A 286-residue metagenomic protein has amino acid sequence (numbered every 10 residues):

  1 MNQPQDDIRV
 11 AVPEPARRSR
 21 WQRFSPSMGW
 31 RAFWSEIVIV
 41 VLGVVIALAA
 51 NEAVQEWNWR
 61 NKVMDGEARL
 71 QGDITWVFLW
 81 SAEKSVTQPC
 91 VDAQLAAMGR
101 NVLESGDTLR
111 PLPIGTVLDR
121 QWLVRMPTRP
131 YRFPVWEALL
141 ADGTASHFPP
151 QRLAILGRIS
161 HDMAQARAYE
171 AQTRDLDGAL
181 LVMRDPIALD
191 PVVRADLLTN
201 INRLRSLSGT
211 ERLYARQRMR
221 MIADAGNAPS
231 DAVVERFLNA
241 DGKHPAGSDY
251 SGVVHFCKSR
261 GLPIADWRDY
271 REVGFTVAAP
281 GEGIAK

Functional and structural regions predicted by a protein language model:
N2-R31, E52-K286: Long, hydrophobic alpha-helical segments that serve as membrane-spanning/inserting helices
E36-A50: Hydrophobic membrane-insertion alpha-helices, especially the h-region of bacterial N-terminal signal peptides
